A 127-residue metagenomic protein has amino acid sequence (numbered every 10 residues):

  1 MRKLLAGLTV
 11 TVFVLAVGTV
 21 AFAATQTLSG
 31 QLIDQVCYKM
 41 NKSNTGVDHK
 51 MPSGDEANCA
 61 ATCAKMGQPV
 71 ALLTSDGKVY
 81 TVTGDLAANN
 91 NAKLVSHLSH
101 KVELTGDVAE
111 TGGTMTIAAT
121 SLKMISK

Functional and structural regions predicted by a protein language model:
M1-V12: Bacterial N-terminal signal peptides that target proteins for export
F13-A23: Sec/Tat signal peptide C-region and signal peptidase I cleavage site
A23-K127: Mature soluble domains of exported/periplasmic/lumenal proteins and thiol-rich metal-chelating peptides
